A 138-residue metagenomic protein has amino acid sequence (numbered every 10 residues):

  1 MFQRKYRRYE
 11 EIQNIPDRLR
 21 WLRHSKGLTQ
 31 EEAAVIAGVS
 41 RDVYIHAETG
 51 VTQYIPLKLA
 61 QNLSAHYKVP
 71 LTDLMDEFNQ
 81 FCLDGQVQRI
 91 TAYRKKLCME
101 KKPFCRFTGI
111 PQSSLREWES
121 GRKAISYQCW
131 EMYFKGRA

Functional and structural regions predicted by a protein language model:
M1-S25, D76-K96: A short, Lys/Arg-rich alpha-helix, primarily the initiator
R20, E31, Q61, T91-A92 (+1 more regions): Residues within the helices of the helix-turn-helix
R23, A34, S64, R94 (+1 more regions): The alpha-helix within a helix-turn-helix
H24, G38, T49-V51, N79 (+2 more regions): Residue-level detection of the helix-turn-helix DNA-binding "recognition helix"
G27-H46, C98-R116: Short alpha-helical DNA-recognition segment
H46, M75-D76: Phosphate-coordinating loops and pocket residues in cytosolic domains that bind phosphorylated ligands
K58-D73, S126-A138: DNA major-groove recognition helix of helix-turn-helix/homeodomain DNA-binding modules
C82-C129: Helix-turn-helix/homeodomain-like alpha-helical modules used for DNA recognition and transcription-factor dimerization
